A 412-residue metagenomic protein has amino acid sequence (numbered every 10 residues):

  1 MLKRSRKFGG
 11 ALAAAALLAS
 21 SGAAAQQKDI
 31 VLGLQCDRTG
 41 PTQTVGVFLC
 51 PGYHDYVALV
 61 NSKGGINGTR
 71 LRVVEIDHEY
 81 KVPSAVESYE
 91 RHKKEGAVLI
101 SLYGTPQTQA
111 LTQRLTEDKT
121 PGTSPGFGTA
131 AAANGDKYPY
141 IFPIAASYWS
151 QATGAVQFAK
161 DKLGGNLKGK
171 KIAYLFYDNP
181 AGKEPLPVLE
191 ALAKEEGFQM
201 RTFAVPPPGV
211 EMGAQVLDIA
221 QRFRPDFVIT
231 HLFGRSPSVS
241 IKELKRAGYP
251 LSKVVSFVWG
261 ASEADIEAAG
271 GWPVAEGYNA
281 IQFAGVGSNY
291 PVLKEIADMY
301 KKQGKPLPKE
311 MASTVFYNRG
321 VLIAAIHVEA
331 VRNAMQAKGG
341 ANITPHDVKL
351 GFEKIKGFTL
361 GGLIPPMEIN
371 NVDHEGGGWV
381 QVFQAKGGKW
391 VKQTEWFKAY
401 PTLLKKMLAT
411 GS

Functional and structural regions predicted by a protein language model:
M1-A11: Bacterial N-terminal signal peptides that target proteins for export
S20-G22: N-terminal signal peptide c-region/cleavage motif recognized by signal peptidases
D29-V31, T44-P51, A58-G135, I144 (+3 more regions): Beta-alpha junction/loop-to-helix N-cap segments that form part of ligand/metal-binding clefts
H78, T123-S124, T129-A133, P208 (+2 more regions): Venus flytrap/periplasmic-binding-protein-like
P83-S84, A130-A131, P139-A247, G287-K294: Extracellular/periplasmic Venus flytrap/periplasmic-binding protein
H92-T105, T123-P125, K171-F176, F223-G234 (+3 more regions): Periplasmic-binding protein-like
L244-V321, W396-L403, L408-T410: Extracellular/periplasmic periplasmic-binding protein-like sensory domains
K305-Y317, V328-K392, T410-S412: Segments of small-molecule ligand-sensing domains
